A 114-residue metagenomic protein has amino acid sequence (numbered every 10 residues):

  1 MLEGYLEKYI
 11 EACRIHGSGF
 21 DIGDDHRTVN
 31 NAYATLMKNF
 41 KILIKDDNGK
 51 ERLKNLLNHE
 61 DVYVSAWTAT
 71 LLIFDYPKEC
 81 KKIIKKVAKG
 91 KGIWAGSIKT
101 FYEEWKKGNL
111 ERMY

Functional and structural regions predicted by a protein language model:
M1-G23: N-terminal leader/targeting helix
L2-E7, K45-L56, P77-K89, L110-Y114: Amphipathic alpha-helical scaffolding segments comprising HEAT/armadillo-like alpha-solenoid repeats
E11, G23-K45, A66-D75, G96-N109: Structural detector for internal amphipathic alpha-helices that build alpha-solenoid repeat scaffolds
L36, G49, V64-S65, C80: N-terminal alpha-helical segment
K41, L57-N58: N-terminal start-of-chain detector that recognizes signal peptides and the immediate post-cleavage beginning
N58-H59, F74: Short helix-capping/hinge SLiMs at alpha-helix to coil transitions
E60-D61, K91-G92: Short inter-helical turns and helix N-cap capping residues of alpha-solenoid HEAT/ARM repeat scaffolds
